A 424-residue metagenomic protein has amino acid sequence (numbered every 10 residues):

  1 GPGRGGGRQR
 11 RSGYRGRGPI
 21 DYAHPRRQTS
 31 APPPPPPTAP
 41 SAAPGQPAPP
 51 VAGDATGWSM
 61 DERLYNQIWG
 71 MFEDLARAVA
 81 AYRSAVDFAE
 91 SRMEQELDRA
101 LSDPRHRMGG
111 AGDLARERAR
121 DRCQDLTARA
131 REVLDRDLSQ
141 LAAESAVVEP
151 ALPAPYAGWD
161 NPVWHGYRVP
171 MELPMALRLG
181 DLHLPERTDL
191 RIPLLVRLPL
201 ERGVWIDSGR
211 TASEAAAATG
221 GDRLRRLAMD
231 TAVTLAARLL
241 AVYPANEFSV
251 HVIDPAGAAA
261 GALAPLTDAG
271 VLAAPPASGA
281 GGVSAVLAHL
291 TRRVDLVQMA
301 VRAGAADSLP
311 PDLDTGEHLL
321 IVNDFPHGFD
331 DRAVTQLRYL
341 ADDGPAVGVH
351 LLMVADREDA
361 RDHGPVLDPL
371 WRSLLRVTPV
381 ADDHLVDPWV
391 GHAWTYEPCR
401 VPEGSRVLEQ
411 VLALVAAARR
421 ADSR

Functional and structural regions predicted by a protein language model:
G1-R424: Accessory regions of macromolecular translocation/handling assemblies
